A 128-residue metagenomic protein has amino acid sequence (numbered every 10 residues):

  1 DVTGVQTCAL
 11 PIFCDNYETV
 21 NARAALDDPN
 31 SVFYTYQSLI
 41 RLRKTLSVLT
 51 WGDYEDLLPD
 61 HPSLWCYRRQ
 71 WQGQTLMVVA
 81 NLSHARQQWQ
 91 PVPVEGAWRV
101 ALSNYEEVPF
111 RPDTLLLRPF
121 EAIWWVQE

Functional and structural regions predicted by a protein language model:
D1-C8: Single conserved hydrophobic/aromatic residue that forms the stacking wall/gate of nucleotide- or nucleobase-binding
L10, R111-E128: C-terminal beta-strand-rich structural cap/linker in extracellular carbohydrate-active enzymes
F13-L76: Glycan-recognition and catalytic regions of carbohydrate-active enzymes
L39, V79-N81, F120: Hydrophobic, well-ordered secondary-structure elements that form the walls of internal hydrophobic environments
H61-S63, S83, P109-R111: Residues that act as N-cap/strand-start positions at coil-to-secondary-structure junctions
N81-L82, Q127: Residues immediately flanking
L82-E95: Surface-exposed beta-strand/loop patches in extracellular or lumenal glycoproteins
P93-Y105: Solvent-exposed beta-hairpin/edge-strand motifs
